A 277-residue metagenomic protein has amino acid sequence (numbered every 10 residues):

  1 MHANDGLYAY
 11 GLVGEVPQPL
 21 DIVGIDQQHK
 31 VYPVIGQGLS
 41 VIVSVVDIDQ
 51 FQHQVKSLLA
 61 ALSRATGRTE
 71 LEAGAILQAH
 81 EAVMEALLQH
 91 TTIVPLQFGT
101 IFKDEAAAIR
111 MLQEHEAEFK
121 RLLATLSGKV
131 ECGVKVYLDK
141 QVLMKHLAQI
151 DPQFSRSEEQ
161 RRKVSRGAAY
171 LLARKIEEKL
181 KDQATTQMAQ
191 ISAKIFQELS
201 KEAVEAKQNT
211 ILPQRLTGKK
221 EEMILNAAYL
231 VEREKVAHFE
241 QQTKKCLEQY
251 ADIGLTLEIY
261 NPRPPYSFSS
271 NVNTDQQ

Functional and structural regions predicted by a protein language model:
M1-Q277: An interfacial alpha-helical scaffold signature
